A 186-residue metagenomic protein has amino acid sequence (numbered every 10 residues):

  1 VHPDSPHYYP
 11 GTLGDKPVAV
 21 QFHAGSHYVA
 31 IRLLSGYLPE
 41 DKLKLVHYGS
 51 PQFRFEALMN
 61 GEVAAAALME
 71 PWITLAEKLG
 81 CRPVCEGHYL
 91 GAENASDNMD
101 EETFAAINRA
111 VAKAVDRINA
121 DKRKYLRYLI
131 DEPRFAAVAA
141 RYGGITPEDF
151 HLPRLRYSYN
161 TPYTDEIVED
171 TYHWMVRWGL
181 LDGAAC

Functional and structural regions predicted by a protein language model:
V1-L75, D165-D170: Bilobed "Venus flytrap"/periplasmic-binding protein-like clamshell domains and structurally analogous long
Y9, L13, F55, E86 (+1 more regions): Generic signal for short, ordered secondary-structure residues within or immediately flanking folded domains
D15, A95-S96, L155-R156: Short amphipathic alpha-helical segments at helix-loop
P39, C81-R82, L180: Short aromatic/hydrophobic-glycine micro-motifs
V46, S50-E132: Pocket-lining segment of extracytoplasmic ligand-binding domains
E101-D182: Secondary-structure end/capping motifs
A184-C186: Hinge/cleft segment of the Venus flytrap/periplasmic-binding protein
